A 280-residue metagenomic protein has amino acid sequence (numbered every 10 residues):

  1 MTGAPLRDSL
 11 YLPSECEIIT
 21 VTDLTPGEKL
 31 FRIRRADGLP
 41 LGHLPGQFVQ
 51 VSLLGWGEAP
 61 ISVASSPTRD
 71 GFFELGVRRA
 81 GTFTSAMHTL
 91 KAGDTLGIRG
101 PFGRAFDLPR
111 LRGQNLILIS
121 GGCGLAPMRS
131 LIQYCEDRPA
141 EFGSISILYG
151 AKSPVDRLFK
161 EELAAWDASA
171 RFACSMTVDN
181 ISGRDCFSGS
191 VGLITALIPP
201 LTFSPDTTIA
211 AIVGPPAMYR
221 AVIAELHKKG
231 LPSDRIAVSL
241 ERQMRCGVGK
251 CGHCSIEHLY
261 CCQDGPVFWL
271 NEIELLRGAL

Functional and structural regions predicted by a protein language model:
T2-D94, K152-S153, D179-N180: Ferredoxin-reductase
A4, T82-R245: FNR/FR-type flavoprotein reductase catalytic core
E241-P266: Local cysteine-cluster metal-coordination motifs and their immediate loop/turn environment, predominantly Fe-S cluster
E257, F268, E272-L280: Short Fe-S-cluster ligation motifs
